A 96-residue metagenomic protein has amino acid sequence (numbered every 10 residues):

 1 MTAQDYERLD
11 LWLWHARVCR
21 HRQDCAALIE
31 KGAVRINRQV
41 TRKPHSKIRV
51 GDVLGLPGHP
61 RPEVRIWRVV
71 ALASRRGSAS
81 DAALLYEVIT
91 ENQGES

Functional and structural regions predicted by a protein language model:
T2-L11, H15, Q23-A27, R35-S96: Strongly charged
G32: Glycine-centered, phosphate/nucleic-acid-interacting loop/turn motifs that mediate DNA/RNA or nucleotide
